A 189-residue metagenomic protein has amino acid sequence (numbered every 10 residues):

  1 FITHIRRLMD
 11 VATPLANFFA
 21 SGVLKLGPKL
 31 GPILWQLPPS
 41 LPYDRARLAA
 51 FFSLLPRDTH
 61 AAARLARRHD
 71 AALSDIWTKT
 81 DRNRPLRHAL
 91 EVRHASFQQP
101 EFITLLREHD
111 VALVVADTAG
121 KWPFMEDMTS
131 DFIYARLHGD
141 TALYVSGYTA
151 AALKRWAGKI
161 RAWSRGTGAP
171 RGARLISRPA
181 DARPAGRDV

Functional and structural regions predicted by a protein language model:
F1-V189: Residues lining hydrophobic/aromatic ligand-binding pockets adjacent to catalytic sites
